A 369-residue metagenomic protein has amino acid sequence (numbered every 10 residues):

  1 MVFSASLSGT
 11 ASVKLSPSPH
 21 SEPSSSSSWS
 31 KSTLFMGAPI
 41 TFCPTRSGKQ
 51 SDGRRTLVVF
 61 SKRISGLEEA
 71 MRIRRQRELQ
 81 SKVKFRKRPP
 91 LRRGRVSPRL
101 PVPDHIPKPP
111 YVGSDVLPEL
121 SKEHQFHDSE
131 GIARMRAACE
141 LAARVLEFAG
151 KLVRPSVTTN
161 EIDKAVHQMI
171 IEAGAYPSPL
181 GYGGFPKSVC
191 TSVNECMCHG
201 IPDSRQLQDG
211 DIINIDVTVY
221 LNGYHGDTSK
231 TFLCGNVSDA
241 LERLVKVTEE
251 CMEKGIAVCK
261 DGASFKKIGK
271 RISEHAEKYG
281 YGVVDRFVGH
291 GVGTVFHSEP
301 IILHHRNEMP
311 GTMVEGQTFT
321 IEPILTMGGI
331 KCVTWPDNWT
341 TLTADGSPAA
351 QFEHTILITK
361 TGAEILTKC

Functional and structural regions predicted by a protein language model:
V2-H20, W29-C369: Active-site neighborhoods and metal-handling regions in enzymes and metal-associated proteins
